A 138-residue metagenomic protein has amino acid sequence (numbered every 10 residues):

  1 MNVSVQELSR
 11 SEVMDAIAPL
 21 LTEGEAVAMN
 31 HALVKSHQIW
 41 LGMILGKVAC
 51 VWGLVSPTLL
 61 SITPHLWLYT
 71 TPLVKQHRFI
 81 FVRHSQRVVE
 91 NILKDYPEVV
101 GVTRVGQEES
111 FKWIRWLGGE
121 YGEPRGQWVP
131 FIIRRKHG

Functional and structural regions predicted by a protein language model:
M1-A28: Short amphipathic alpha-helix that is part of the acyltransferase structural core
L21-I39, E90-N91: Active-site rim helix/loop that mediates acceptor-substrate recognition in acyltransferases
S36-L54: Conserved beta-hairpin
W52-S61, Y121-E123: A conserved beta-strand-loop-helix scaffold within acyl/acetyltransferase catalytic domains
I62-K75, I80, V129-F131: Conserved acetyl-CoA binding element of GNAT-fold acetyltransferases
H77-N91, K112, W116: Conserved acetyl-CoA-binding loop-helix of GNAT-fold acetyltransferases
Y96-R115, R125: Conserved beta-strand-loop-alpha-helix junction that forms the acyl-donor binding cleft
V102, E120-I133: Conserved catalytic-core motifs of GNAT/GCN5-like acyltransferases
